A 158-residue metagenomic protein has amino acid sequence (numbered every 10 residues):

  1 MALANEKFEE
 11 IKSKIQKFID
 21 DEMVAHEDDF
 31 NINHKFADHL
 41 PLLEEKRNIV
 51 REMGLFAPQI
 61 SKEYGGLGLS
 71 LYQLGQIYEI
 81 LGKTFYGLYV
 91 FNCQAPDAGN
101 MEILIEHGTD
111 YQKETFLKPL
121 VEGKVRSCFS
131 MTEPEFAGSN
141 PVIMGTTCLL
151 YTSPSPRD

Functional and structural regions predicted by a protein language model:
M1-Q94, E106, Y111-P119: Amphipathic, small/basic residue-rich leader segments at the start of a protein or domain
E63, T132-F136: Short, solvent-exposed loop/turn elements at beta->coil junctions and helix N-caps that rim active or binding pockets
Q94-M101: Short, conserved phosphate-binding/catalytic loop or strand-edge motifs used in phosphoryl-/nucleotidyl-transfer
M101-H107, F129-S130: Flexible, glycine-rich active-site loops centered on histidine and acidic residues that chelate a metal or position
K124-T132: A short, Trp-centered hydrophobic/proline-enriched beta-strand micro-motif
E135-M144: Active-site-adjacent elements of ketosynthase-type condensing enzymes
T146-L149: A structural signal for short hydrophobic beta-strand segments in well-ordered beta-sheet cores
Y151-D158: Conserved small/polar residues in nucleotide/adenosyl-binding loops
